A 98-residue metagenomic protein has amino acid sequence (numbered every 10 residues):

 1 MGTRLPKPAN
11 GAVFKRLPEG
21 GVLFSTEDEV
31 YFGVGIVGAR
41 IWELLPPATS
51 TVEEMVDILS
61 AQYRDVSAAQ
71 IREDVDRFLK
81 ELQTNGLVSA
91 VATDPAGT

Functional and structural regions predicted by a protein language model:
M1-E29: Long, low-complexity, charged/polar intrinsically disordered regions in eukaryotic proteins
E27-T98: Long, charge-rich, low-complexity alpha-helical segments
